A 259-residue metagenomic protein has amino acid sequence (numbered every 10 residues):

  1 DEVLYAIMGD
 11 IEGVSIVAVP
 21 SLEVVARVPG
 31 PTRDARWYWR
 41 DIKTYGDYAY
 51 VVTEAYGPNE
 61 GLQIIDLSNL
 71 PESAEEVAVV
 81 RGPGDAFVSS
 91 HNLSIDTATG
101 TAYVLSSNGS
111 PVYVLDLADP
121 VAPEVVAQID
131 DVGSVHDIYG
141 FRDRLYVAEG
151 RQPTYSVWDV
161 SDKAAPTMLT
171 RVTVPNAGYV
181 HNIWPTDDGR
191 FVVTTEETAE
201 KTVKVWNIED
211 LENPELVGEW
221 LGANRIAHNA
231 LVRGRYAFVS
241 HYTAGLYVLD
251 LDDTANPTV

Functional and structural regions predicted by a protein language model:
D1-V259: Feature marking well-ordered beta-strand scaffolds used for ligand recognition
